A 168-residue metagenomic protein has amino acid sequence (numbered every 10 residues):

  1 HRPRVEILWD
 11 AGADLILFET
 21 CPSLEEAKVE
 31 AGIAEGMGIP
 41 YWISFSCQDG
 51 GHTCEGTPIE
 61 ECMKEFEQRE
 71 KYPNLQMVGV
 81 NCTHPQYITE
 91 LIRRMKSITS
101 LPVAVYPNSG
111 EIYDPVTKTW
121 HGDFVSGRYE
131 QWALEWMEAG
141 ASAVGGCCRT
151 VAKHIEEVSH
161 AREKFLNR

Functional and structural regions predicted by a protein language model:
H1-R168: Domain-level signal for soluble alpha/beta catalytic cores
